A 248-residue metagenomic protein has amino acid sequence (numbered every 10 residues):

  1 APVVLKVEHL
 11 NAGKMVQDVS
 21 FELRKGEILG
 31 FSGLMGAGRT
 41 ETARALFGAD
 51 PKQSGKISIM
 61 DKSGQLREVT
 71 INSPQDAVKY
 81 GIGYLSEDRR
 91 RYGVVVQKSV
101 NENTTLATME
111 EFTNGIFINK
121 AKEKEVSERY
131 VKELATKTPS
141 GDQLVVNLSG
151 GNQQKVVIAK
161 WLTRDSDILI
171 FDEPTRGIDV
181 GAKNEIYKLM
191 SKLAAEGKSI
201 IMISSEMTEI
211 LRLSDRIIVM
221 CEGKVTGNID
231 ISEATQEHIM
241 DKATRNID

Functional and structural regions predicted by a protein language model:
A1-D248: Glycine-rich phosphate-binding loops of nucleotide-dependent enzymes
